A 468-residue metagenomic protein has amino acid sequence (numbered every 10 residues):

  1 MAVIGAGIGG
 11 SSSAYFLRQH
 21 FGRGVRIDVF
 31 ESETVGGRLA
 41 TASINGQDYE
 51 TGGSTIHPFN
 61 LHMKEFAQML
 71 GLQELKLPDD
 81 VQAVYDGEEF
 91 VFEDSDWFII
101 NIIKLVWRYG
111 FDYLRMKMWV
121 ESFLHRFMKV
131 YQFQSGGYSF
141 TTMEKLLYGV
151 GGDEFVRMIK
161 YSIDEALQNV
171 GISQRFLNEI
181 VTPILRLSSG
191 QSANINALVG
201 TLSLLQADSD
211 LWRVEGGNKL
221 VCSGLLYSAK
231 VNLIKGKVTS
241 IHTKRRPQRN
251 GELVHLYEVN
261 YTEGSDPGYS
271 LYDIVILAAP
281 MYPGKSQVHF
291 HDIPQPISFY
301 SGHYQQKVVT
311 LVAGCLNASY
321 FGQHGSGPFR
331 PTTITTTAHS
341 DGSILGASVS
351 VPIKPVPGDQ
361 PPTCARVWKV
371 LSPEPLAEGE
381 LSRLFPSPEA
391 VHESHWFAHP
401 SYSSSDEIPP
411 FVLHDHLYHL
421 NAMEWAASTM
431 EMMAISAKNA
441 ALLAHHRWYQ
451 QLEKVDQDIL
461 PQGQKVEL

Functional and structural regions predicted by a protein language model:
M1, R115, V130-T141, V150 (+5 more regions): Eukaryotic N-terminal low-complexity, Ser/Thr- and Lys/Arg-rich leader segments that predominantly function as
M1-D28: N-terminal Rossmann-like FAD-binding beta1-loop-alpha1 element of flavoenzymes
G9, S13, V35, Y282: Conserved Rossmann-like nucleotide-cofactor binding loop
R18-I44: Glycine-rich FAD pyrophosphate-binding loop
Q47-F133: Dinucleotide-binding Rossmann-like beta1-alpha1 core, especially the glycine-rich loop that anchors the ADP
W119-G251: Active-site/ligand-binding neighborhood in enzyme catalytic cores
T239-A390: Mid-domain catalytic core of redox enzymes that form a hydrophobic substrate pocket/lid adjacent to a catalytic redox
S343-L468: Conserved flavin/dinucleotide-binding core of flavoenzymes
